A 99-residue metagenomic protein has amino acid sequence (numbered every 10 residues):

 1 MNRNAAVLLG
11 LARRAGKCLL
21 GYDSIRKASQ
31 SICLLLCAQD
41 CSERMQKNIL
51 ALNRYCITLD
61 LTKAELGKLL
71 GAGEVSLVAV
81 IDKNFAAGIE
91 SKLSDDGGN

Functional and structural regions predicted by a protein language model:
N2-C37: N-terminal first-folded block
A12, A51-L52, L70-G73: Short glycine-enriched loop/turn motifs at secondary-structure junctions
Y22, A38-D40, I81-K83: Fold-independent oxyanion-binding glycine-rich loops and adjacent beta-strand/coil segments at enzyme active sites
D23, D40-C41, L61-E65: Short, ordered loop/turn segments at secondary-structure junctions
K27-I57: N-terminal positively charged helical leader segments and presequences
R44, L61, N84: Charged, alpha-helix-enriched surfaces in structured cytosolic catalytic cores of large nucleotide-utilizing machines
Y55-L70: Conserved phosphate-binding/catalytic loops in two-lobed NTP-binding clefts
G67-N99: C-terminal structural segments of small proteins and small subunits
